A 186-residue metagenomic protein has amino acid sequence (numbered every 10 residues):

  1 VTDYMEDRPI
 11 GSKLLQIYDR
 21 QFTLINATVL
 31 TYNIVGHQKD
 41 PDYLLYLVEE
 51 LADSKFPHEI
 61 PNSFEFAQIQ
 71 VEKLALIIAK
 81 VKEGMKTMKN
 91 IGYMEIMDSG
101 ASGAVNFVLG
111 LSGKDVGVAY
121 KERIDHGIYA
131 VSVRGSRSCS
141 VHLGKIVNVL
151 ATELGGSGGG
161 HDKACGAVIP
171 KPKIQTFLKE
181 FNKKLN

Functional and structural regions predicted by a protein language model:
V1-G100, V108-K114, Y120-R123: A structured phosphate/pyrophosphate-recognition subdomain
P9-Q16, N90-N186: Glycine-rich, acidic loop segments that terminate in or are immediately followed by a histidine
